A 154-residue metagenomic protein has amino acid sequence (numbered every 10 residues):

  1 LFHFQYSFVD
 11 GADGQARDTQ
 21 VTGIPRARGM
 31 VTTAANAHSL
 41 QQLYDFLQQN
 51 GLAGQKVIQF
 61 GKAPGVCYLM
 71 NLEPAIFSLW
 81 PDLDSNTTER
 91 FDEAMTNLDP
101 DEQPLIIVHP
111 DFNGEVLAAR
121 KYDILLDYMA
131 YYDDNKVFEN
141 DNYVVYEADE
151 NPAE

Functional and structural regions predicted by a protein language model:
L1-P152: Extracytoplasmic
